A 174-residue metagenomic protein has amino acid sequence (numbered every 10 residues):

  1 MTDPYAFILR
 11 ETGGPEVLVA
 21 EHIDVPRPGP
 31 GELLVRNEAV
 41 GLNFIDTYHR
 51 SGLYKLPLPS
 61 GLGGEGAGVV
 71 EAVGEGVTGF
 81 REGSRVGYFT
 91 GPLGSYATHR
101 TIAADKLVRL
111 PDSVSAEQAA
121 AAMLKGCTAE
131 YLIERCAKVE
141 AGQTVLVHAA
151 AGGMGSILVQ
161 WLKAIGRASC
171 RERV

Functional and structural regions predicted by a protein language model:
T2-Y5: Extreme N-terminal starter segment of soluble prokaryotic enzymes
D24-G41, S51-G94: Glycine-rich beta-strand-centered segment in the early N-terminal region that forms part of a ligand/cofactor-binding
G87-A149: NAD(P)H dinucleotide-binding glycine-rich loop of Rossmann-like/cofactor-binding domains, especially the beta1-alpha1
A151, V159: N-terminal Rossmann NAD(P)H-binding glycine-rich loop of SDR-like oxidoreductase domains
M154: Hydrophobic/small residue at the entry helix of a nucleotide-binding pocket
L162: Short hydrophobic alpha-helical segments of the AMP-binding
I165-V174: Residue-level detector of conserved catalytic or cofactor/ligand-binding positions in enzyme active sites
